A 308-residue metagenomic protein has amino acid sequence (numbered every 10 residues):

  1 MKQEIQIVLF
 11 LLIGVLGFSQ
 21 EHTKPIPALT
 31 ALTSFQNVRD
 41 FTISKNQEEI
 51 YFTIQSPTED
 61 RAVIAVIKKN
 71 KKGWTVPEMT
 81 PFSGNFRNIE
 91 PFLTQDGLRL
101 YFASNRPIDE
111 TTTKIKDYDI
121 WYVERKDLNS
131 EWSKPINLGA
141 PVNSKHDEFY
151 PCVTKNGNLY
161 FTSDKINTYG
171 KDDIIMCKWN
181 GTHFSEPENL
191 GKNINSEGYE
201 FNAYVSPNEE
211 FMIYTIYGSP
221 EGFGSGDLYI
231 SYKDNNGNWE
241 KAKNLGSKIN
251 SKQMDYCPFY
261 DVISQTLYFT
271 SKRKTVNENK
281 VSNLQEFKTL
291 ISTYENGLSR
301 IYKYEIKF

Functional and structural regions predicted by a protein language model:
M1-T23: Bacterial Sec-dependent N-terminal signal peptides
Q20-F308: Short, conserved micro-motifs composed of acidic
